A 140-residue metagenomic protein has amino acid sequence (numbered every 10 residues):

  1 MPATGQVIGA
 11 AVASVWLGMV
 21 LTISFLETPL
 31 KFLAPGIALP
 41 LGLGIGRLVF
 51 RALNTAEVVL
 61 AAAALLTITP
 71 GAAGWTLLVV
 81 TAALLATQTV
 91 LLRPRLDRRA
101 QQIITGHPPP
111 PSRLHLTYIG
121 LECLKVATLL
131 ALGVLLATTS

Functional and structural regions predicted by a protein language model:
P2-A62, P94, A100-P108: Interfacial loop at the N-terminal end of multi-pass membrane proteins
L21, F25, A86-V90, A127-L130: Membrane-embedded alpha-helical segments of multi-pass transporters/permeases
V49-A52, P110-T128: Individual transmembrane alpha-helices with interfacial aromatic-anchor signatures
V58-A64, L129-L132: Hydrophobic alpha-helical transmembrane segments of multi-pass integral membrane proteins
A63-P70, L135: Hydrophobic alpha-helical transmembrane segments
T67-A82: Transmembrane helix-loop-helix
A82-R95, E122-C123: Mid-bilayer segments of alpha-helical transmembrane spans in multi-pass integral membrane proteins that mediate
L130-S140: Juxtamembrane boundary at the C-terminal end of a transmembrane helix
